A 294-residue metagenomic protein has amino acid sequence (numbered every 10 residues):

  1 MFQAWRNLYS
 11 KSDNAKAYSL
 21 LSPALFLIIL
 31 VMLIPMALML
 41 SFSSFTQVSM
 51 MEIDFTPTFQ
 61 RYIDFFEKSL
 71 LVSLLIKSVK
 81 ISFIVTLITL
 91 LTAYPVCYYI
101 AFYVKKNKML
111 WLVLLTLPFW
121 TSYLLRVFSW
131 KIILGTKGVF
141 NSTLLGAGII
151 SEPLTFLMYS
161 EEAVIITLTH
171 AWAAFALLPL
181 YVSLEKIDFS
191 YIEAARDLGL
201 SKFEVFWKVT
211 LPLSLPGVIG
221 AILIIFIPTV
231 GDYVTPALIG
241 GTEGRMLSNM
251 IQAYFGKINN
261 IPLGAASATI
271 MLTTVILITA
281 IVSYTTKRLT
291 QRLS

Functional and structural regions predicted by a protein language model:
M1-L38, Y99, M109-V113, L272: N-terminal signal-anchor/first transmembrane alpha helix
Q3, L8, S19, Y181-R196 (+1 more regions): C-terminal transmembrane helix and the adjacent membrane-cytosol boundary/short C-terminal tail of inner/organellar
R6-S10, M50, V127-T169, F203 (+1 more regions): Membrane-interfacial helix termini and adjacent extracytoplasmic/periplasmic loops of multi-pass transporters
L21, V96-I133, I192-E193, F206 (+1 more regions): Cytoplasmic-entry segments and transmembrane alpha-helices of multi-pass inner-membrane transporters
P23-F26, L30-I34, L117, H170 (+2 more regions): Transmembrane alpha-helices
L33-S69, I133, K137-G138, G241 (+1 more regions): Short membrane-interfacial helix/loop motifs at transmembrane-helix boundaries
M51-F55, Y233-I261: Glycine-rich helix-loop "coupling/hinge" segments at transmembrane-helix boundaries in multipass transporters
S69-F102: Transmembrane alpha-helix signature in integral membrane proteins
